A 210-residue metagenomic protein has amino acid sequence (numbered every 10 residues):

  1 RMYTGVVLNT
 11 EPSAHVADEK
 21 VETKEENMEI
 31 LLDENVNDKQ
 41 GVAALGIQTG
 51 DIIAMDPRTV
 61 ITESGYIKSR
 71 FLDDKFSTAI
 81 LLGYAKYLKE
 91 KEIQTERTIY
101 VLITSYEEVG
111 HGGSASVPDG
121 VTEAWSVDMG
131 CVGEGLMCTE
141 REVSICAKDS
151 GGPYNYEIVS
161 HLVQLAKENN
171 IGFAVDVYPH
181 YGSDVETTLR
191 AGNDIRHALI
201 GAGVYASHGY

Functional and structural regions predicted by a protein language model:
R1-Y210: N-terminal hydrophobic/helix-forming segments and targeting peptides
